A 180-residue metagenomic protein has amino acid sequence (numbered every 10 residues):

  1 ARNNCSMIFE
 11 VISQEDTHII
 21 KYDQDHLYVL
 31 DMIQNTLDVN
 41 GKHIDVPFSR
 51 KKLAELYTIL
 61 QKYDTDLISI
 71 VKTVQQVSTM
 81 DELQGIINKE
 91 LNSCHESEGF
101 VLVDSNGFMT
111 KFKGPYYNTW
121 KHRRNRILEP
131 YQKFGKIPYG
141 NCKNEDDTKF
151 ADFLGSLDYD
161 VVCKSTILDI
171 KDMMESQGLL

Functional and structural regions predicted by a protein language model:
A1-L180: Core nucleotide-handling region used for phosphoryl-transfer chemistry
